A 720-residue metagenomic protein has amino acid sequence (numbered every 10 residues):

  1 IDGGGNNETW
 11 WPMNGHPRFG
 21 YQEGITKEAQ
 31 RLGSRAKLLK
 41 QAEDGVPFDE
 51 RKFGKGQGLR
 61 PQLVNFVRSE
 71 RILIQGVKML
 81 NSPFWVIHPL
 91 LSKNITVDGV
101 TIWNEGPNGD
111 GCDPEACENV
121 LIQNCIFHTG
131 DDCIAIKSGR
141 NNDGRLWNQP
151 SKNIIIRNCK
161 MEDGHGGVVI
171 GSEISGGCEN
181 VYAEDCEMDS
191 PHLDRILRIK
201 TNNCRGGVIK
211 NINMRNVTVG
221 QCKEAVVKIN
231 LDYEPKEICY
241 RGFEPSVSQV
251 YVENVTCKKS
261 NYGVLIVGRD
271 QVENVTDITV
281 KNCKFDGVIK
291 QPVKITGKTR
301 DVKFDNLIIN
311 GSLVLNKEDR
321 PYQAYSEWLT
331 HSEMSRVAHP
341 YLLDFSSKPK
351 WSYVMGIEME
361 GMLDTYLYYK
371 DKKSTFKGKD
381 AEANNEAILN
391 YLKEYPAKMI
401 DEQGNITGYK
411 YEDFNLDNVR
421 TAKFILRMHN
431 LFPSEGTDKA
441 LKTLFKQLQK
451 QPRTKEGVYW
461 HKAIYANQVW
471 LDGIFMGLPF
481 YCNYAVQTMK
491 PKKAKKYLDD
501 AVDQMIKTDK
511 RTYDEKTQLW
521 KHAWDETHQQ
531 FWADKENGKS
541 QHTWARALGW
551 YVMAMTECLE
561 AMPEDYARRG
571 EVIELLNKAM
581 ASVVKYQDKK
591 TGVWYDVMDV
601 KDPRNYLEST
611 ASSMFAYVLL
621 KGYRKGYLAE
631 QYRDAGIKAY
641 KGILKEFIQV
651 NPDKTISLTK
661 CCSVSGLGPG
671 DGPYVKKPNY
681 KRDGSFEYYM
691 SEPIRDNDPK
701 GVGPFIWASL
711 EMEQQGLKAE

Functional and structural regions predicted by a protein language model:
I1-K317: Extracellular/periplasmic carbohydrate-active domains that bind, remodel, or depolymerize complex polysaccharides
N7-T26, D49, T437-M476: Asp-box/WD-like beta-propeller blade repeats and closely related beta-sheet repeat scaffolds
L63, S69, L73-V77, N81 (+2 more regions): Aromatic- and glycine-enriched pocket-lining scaffold segments that form the walls of small-molecule binding clefts
C112-A116, V120, T129-G130, L498-L559: Loop-centered beta-sheet repeat module
K294, E318, Q323-L329, E333-G356 (+10 more regions): CBM-like carbohydrate-recognition segments
A324-L342, A383-T407, K439-V458, L498-W524 (+3 more regions): Long, well-ordered core segments of solenoidal/helical folds
K372-K373, F432, Y484-D499, C558-G570 (+1 more regions): Inter-helical turn/loop segments and adjacent helix faces that build the functional surface of alpha-helical bundle
V552-D599: Oxyanion-binding "anion nests"
